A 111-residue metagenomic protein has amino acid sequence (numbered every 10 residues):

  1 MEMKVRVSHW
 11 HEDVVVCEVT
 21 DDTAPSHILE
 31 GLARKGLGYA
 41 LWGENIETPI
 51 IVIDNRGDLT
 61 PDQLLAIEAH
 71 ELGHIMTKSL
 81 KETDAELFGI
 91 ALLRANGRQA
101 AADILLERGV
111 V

Functional and structural regions predicted by a protein language model:
M1-D13: Zn2+-dependent metallopeptidase catalytic core
S8, N45, R94: Acidic surface patches and DE-rich sequence motifs
V14-C17, I51-I53, E68-A69, A85: Hydrophobic beta-strand residues in large extracellular and virion-surface proteins
V19-D62, I75: Active-site scaffold of zinc-dependent metalloenzymes
P61-A66, D84: Alpha-helical scaffolds flanking conserved acidic
A66-K78: Active-site recognition of the HExxH zinc-binding catalytic motif
S79-V111: Post-HExxH zinc-binding segment in Zn-dependent metallohydrolases
